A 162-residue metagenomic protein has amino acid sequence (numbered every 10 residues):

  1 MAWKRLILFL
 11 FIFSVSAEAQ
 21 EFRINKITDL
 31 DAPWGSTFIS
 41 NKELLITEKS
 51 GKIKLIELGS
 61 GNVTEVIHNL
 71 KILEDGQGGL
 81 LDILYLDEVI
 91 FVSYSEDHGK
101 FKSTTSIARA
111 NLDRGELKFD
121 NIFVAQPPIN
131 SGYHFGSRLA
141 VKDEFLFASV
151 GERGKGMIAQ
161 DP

Functional and structural regions predicted by a protein language model:
M1-W3: N-terminal secretory signal peptides that target proteins for export/translocation
R5-S14: Sec-dependent N-terminal signal peptides
A19-I158: Acidic, Gly/Ser/Thr-rich repeat motifs that build Ca2+-stabilized beta-propeller blades
D161-P162: Short, flexible helix-coil linker/hinge segments at the edges of structured domains or between repeats
